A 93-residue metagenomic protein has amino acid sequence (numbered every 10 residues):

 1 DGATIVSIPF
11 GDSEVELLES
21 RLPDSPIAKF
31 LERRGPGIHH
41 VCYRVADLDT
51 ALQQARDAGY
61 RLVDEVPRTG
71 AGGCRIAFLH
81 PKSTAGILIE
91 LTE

Functional and structural regions predicted by a protein language model:
D1-G2: An N-terminus-focused feature that recognizes amino-terminal "leader" regions
V6-E16, Y43, L52-E93: Vicinal oxygen chelate
P23-D24, Y60: Short, surface-exposed beta-strand-loop junctions and turns on beta-sheet-rich folds
D24-S25, G70: Serine-centered coil/turn micro-motif
F30-L31: Regulatory and interaction patches adjacent to catalytic/ligand-binding sites in large macromolecular machines
R34-H40: Eukaryotic phosphotyrosine signaling hubs
